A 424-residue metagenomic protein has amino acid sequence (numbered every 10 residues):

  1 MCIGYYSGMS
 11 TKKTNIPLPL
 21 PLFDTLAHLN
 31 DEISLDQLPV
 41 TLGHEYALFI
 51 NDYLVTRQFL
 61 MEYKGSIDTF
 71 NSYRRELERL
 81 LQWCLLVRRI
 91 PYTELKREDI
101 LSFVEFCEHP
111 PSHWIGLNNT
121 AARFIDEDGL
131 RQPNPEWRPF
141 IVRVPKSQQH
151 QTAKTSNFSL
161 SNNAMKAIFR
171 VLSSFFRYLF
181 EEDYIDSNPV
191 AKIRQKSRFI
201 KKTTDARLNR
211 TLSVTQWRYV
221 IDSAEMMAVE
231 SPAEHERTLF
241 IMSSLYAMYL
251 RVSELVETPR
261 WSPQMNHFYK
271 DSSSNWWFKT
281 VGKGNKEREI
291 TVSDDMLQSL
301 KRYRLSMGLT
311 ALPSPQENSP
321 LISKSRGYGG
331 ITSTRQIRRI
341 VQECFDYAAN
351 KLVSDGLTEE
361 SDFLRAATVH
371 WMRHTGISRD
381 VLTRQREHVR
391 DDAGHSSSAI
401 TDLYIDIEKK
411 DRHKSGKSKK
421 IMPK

Functional and structural regions predicted by a protein language model:
C2-I3, S7-M9, K419-K424: C-terminal secondary-structure termini that scaffold catalytic or DNA-interacting sites
Y53-N71, E78-R207, M227-A228: N-terminal core-binding DNA-recognition domain of tyrosine recombinases/integrases
N162, Y219-V252: Basic, Lys/Arg- and aromatic-enriched nucleic-acid-binding interface segment
S173, R177, E236-V256, W277-F278 (+1 more regions): Short pre-functional
E257-R302, M307-G308: Conserved tyrosine-mediated DNA breakage-rejoining catalytic core shared by Y-recombinases
G282-R302, E317-D346: C-terminal catalytic core of Y-nucleophile DNA break-rejoin enzymes
R338-D391, S398: Short, basic (Lys/Arg/His-rich) helix/loop patches that form interaction surfaces in the mid-to-C-terminal regions
A393-S418: Catalytic-site neighborhood detector that most strongly recognizes the C-terminal catalytic loop/helix of tyrosine
